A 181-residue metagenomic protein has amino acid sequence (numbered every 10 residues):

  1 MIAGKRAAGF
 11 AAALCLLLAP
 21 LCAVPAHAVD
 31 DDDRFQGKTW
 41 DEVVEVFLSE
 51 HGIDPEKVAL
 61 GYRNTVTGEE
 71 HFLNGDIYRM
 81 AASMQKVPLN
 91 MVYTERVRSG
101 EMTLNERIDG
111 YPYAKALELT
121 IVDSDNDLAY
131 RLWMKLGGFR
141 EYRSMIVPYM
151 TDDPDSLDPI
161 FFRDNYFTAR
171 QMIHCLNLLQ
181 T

Functional and structural regions predicted by a protein language model:
M1-A11: Bacterial N-terminal signal peptides that target proteins for export
A11-P20: Bacterial N-terminal signal peptides
C22-Y78: Beta-lactamase-like hydrolase cores
P55-Y62, M102-D109, A129-W133, D153-I160: Surface-exposed patches in mature extracellular/periplasmic domains of secreted proteins
G68, Y78-I108, T120: Active-site SXXK
G75-M80, D109-Y111, D158-F167: A glycine-rich, coil/turn loop motif that links secondary-structure elements
E101-D123, R143-D155: Active-site helix/loop module of the DD-peptidase/beta-lactamase fold, centered on the serine-lysine SxxK catalytic
A129-T181: Mid-domain, small-residue-enriched loop/turn segments at the edges of structured enzyme/sensor domains
